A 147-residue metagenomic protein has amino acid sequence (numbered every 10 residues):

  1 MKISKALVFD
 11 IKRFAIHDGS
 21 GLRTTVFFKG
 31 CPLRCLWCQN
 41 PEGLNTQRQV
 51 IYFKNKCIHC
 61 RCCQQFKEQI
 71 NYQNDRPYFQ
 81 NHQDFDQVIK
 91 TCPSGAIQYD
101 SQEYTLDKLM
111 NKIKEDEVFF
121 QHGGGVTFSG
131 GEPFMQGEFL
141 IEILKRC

Functional and structural regions predicted by a protein language model:
M1-Q64, N71-Q73: Flexible, acidic/Gly-rich N-terminal and inter-domain linker regions that tether and position cofactor-handling modules
N45-C147: Conserved Radical SAM active-site core
